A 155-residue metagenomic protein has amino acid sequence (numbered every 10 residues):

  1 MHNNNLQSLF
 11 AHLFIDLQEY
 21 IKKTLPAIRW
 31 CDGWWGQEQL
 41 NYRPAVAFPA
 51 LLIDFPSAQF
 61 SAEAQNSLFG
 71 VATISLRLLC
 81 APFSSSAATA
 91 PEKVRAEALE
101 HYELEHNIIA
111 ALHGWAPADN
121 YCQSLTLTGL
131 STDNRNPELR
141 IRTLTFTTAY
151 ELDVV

Functional and structural regions predicted by a protein language model:
M1-P44, P56-V155: Charged, amphipathic alpha-helical segments and their flanking helix caps
